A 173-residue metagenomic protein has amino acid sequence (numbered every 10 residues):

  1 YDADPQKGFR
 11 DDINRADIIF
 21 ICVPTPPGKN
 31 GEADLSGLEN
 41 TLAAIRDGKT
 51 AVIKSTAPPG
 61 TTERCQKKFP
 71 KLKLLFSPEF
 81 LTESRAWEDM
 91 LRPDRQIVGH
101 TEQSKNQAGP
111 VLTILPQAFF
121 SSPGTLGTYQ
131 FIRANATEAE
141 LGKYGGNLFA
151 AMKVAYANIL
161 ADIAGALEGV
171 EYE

Functional and structural regions predicted by a protein language model:
Y1-E173: Structural/interface elements that position substrates and couple domains in central-metabolism enzymes
